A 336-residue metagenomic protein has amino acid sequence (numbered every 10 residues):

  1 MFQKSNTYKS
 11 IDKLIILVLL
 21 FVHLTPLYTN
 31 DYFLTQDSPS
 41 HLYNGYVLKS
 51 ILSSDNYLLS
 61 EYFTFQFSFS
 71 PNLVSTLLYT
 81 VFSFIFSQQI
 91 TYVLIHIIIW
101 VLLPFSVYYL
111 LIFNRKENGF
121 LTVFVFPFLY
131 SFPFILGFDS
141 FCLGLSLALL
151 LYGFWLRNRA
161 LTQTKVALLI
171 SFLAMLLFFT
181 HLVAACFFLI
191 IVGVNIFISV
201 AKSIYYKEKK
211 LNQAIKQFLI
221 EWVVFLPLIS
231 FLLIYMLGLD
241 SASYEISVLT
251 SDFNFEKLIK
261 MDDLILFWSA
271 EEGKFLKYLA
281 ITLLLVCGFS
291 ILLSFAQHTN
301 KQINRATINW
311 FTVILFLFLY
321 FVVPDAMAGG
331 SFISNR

Functional and structural regions predicted by a protein language model:
M1-L24: Start-transfer (signal-anchor) and selected internal transmembrane alpha helices of multi-pass inner/ER membrane
T25, F65, T91-V101, D139 (+1 more regions): Hydrophobic alpha-helical transmembrane segments of multi-pass membrane proteins
N30-H41, L52-D55, F63, N72 (+1 more regions): Transmembrane catalytic cores of multi-pass membrane glycosyltransferases and polysaccharide-assembly enzymes
Y43-S50, F63-Q88: Short hydrophobic/aromatic helix or loop-helix immediately within or flanking a transmembrane segment in polytopic
L94-N114: Transmembrane-helix motifs of polytopic, lipid-linked glycan transferases
V107-L129: Transmembrane-helix signature of polytopic, membrane-embedded enzymes that assemble or transfer cell-envelope glycans
R115, L151-A167: Membrane-interface transmembrane helices that cradle and orient dolichyl/undecaprenyl
L136-G144: Short acidic/glycine- and proline-prone juxtamembrane loop motifs at membrane-interface regions of multi-pass membrane
